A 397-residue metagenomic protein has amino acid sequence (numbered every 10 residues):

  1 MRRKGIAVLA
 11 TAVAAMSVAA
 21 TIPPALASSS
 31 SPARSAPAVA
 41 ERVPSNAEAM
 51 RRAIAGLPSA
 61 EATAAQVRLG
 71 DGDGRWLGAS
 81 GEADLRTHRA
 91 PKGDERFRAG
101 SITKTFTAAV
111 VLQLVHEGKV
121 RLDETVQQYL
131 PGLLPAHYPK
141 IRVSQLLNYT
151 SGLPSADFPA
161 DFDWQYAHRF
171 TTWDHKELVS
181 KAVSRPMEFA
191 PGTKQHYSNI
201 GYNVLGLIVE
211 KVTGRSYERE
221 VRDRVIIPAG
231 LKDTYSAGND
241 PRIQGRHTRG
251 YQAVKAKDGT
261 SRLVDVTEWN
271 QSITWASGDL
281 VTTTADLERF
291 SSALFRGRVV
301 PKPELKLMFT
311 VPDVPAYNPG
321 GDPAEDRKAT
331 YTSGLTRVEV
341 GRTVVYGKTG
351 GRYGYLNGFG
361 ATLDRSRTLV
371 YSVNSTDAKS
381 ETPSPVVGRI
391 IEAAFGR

Functional and structural regions predicted by a protein language model:
M1-S30: Secretory targeting and sorting signals
R2-R3, L26-G78, R262-R397: Catalytic loop of the DD-peptidase/beta-lactamase superfamily, centered on the K-T-G motif and neighboring
N46, M50, A99, T103 (+6 more regions): Hydrophobic (often cysteine-bearing) scaffold residues that line and stabilize catalytic clefts of nucleotide/cofactor
E61-T63, R86-L146, F189-S198, W275: Short active-site loop at a secondary-structure junction that contains or immediately precedes the catalytic residue(s)
G70-K92: N-terminal, post-signal-peptide region of Sec/Tat-exported proteins
D71, E82, S101-T103, G201 (+1 more regions): A mature extracytoplasmic/lumenal domain signature
A83-D84, T125-G132, A160-Q165, N239-P241: Short linear capping/connector segments at secondary-structure termini
H137-V345: Short, surface-exposed loop or secondary-structure junction motifs that flank catalytic or metal-binding residues
